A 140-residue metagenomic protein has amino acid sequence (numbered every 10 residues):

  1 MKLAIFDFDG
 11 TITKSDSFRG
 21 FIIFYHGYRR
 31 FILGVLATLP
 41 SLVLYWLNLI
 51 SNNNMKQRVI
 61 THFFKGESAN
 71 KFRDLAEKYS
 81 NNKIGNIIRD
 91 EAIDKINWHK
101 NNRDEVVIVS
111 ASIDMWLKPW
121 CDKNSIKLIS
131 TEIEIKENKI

Functional and structural regions predicted by a protein language model:
M1-N48: Active-site neighborhood of HAD-like aspartate-dependent phosphohydrolases
G10, F72, S110: Residue-level signature of catalytic and energy-coupling elements of molecular machines, predominantly ATP/GTP-dependent
V43-L47, M55-F64: Helix-loop "lid/cap" segments that line or gate small-molecule binding pockets
G66-Y79, I135-I140: Short, basic/glycine-rich phosphate-binding loops at helix/coil junctions that contact nucleotide phosphates
E77-D114: Short, acidic loop-to-helix structural element flanking the phosphoryl-transfer center in phosphate-processing enzymes
S112-I140: Substrate-recognition/cap helix-loop segment adjacent to the acidic, metal-dependent catalytic center of Asp-based
